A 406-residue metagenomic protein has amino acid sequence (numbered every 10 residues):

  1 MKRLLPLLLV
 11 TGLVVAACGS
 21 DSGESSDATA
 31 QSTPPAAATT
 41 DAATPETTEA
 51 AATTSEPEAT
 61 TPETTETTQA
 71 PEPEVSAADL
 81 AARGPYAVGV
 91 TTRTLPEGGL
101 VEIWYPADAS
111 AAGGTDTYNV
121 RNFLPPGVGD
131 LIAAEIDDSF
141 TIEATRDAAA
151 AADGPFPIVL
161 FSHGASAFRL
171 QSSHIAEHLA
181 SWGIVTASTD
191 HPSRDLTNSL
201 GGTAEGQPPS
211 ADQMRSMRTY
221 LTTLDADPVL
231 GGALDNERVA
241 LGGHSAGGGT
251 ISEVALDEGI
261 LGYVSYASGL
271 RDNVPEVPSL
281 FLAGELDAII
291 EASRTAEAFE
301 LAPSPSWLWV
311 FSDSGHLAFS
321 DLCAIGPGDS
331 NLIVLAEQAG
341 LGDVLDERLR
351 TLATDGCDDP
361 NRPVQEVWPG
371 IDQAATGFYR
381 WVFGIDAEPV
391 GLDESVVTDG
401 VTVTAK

Functional and structural regions predicted by a protein language model:
V14-A17: C-terminal motif of bacterial Sec signal peptides marking the signal peptidase cleavage site
G19-A28: Bacterial lipoprotein signal-peptidase II cleavage site
A70-V159, P327, Q338-V364: Domain-level recognition of soluble alpha/beta enzyme cores, biased toward histidine phosphatases/phosphomutases
A87, V277, A283-V367: Active-site-adjacent alpha-helix of alpha/beta-hydrolase-fold enzymes
S139-N198, A288-A292: Short substrate-entry loop that stabilizes the transition state in hydrolases
H163, G243-S245: Conserved alpha/beta-hydrolase "nucleophile elbow" surrounding the catalytic nucleophile
Q171-I175, T203-N236, L241, G249 (+2 more regions): Alpha/beta-hydrolase active-site loop
T189, E258-L270, V277-P278, W307-W309: A conserved short beta-strand
